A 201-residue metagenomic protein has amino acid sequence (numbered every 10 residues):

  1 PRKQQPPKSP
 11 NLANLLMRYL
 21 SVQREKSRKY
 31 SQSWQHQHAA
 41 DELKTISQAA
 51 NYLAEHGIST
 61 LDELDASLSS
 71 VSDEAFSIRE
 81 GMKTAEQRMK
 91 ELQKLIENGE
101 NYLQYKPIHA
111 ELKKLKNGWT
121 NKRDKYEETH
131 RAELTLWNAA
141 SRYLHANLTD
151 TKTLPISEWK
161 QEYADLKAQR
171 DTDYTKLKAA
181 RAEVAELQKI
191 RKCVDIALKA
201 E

Functional and structural regions predicted by a protein language model:
P1-E201: Extended intrinsically disordered terminal tails
